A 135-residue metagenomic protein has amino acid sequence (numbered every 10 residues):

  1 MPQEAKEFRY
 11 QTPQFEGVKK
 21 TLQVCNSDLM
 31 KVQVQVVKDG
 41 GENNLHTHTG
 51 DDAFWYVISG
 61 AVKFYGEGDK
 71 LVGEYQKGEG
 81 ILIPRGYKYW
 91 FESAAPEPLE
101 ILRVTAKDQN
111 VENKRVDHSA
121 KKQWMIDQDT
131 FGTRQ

Functional and structural regions predicted by a protein language model:
M1-V34, N44-L45, E74, K114-Q135: A short, N-terminal "cap"/entry segment at the start of jelly-roll beta-barrel domains of the cupin/DSBH fold
G17-K20, G40, G50, Q76 (+1 more regions): Short beta-strand-initiation
D28-L29, G50, D69, P96-E97: Short strand-connecting beta-turns/loops that link adjacent beta-strands
V32-V36, F54, E74, G80-L82 (+1 more regions): Conserved hydrophobic/aromatic beta-strand scaffold that supports enzyme active sites
V36-K38, T47-F64, V104-K107: Short, conserved beta-strand element in jelly-roll/cupin
E42-N44, K63, L71, I81 (+1 more regions): Histidine-centered metal-chelating micro-motifs
D52-K77, E92: A short beta-strand-loop-beta hairpin characteristic of the jelly-roll/cupin
Q76-K77, R85-E112: Ligand-binding loop in jelly-roll beta-barrel domains
